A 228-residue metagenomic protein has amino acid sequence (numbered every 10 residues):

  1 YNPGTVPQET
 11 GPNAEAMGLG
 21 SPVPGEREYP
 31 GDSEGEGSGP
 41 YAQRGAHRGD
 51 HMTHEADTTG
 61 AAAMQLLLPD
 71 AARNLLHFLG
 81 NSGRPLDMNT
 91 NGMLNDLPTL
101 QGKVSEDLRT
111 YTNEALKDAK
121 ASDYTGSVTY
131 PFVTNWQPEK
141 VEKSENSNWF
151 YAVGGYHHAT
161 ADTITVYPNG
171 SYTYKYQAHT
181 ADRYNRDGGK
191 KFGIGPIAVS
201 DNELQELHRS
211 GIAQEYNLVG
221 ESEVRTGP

Functional and structural regions predicted by a protein language model:
Y1-E106, T110-P131, N135, Y167-P168 (+4 more regions): Low-complexity, glycine/serine/proline-rich disordered segments that function as export/translocation leaders
Y130-S147: Negatively charged, low-complexity tracts enriched in Asp/Glu with abundant Ser/Thr
S144, D201-E203: Sparse, context-dependent recognition of short Cys/His-centered cofactor- or disulfide-binding micro-motifs
W149-D201: Mature extracytoplasmic/lumenal regions of exported proteins
